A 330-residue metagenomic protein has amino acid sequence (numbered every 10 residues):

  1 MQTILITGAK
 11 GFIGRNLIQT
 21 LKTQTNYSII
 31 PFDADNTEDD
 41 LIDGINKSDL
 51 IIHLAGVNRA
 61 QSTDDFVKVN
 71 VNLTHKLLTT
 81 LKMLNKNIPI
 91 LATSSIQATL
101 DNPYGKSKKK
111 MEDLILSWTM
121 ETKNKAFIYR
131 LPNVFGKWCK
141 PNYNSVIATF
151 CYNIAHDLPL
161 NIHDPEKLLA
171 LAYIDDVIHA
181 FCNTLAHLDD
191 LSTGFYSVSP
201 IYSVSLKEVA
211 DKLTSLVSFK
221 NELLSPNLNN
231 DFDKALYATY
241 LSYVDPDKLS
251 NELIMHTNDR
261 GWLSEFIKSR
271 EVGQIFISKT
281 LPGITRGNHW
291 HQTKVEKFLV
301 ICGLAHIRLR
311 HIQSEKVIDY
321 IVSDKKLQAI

Functional and structural regions predicted by a protein language model:
Q2-T20: N-terminal Rossmann NAD(P)H-binding glycine-rich loop of SDR-like oxidoreductase domains
T3, T7, H75-K110, T119-T122 (+1 more regions): Conserved Rossmann-fold NAD(P)-dependent oxidoreductase catalytic core, especially the SDR/UDP-sugar
N36-K76, T80-L84, Q97-D101: NAD(P)H-binding glycine-rich loop region in Rossmannoid oxidoreductase-like domains and their noncatalytic homologs
D113-C139, A148-Y152, L158-K167, F195: Conserved beta-loop-beta element that borders a ligand/cofactor-binding pocket
P141-T149, E166-A186, K207-D211: Substrate-positioning beta->alpha
N183, H187-M255: Mid/C-terminal beta-alpha module of Rossmann-like enzyme folds, strongest in SDR-family dehydrogenases/epimerases
D247-N288, K294: A short glycine-rich, His/Asp/Glu-containing loop-to-beta-strand
Q292-I312: Glycine- and acidic-residue-biased ligand/ion/polar-headgroup-sensing regions
